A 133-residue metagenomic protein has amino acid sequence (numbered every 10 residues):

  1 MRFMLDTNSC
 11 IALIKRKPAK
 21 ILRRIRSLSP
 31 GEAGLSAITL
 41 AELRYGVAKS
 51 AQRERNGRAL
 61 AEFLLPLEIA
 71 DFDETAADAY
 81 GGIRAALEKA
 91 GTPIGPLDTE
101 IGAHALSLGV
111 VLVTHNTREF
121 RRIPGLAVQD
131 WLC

Functional and structural regions predicted by a protein language model:
M1, G102, L106-C133: Acidic, PIN/NYN-like endoribonuclease modules and their adjacent C-terminal/linker elements
M1-L35, V47-L64, G82, K89 (+1 more regions): Short, well-structured N-terminal submotif of metal-dependent ribonuclease cores
T7, T39, T114: Ser/Thr-centric signal marking residues that sit in or immediately flank functional binding/regulatory motifs
C10, L40-L43, A77, F120: A generic structural signal for short hydrophobic patches within well-formed alpha-helices
A37, D73, L132: Residues at the C-termini of beta-strands that transition into short coil/loop
T39-A41, L65-E68: Short amphipathic alpha-helical segments
P66-H115: Active-site neighborhoods of divalent-metal-dependent phosphate/nucleic-acid chemistry enzymes
